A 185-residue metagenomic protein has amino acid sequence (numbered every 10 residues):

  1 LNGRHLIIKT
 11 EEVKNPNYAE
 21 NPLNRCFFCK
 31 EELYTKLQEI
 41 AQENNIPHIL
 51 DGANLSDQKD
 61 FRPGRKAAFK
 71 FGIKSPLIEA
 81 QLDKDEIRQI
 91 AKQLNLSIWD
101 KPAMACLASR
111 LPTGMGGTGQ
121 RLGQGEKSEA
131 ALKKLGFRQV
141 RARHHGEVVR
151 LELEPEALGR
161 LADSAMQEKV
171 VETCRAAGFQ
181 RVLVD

Functional and structural regions predicted by a protein language model:
L1-Q93, K133-K134, V149, A165-Q180 (+1 more regions): ATP-dependent adenylation/nucleotidyltransferase module used to activate substrates
P22-N24, E156-G159: Short glycine-enriched, charge-decorated loop/helix-capping segments at active-site entrances that position
Y34, T118-G125, D163, Q167: Generic alpha-helical secondary structure
A53-D57, L111, A157: Glycine-rich beta-alpha junction loops
I78-L132, R138-V140: Mid-to-C-terminal catalytic subdomains of enzymes that bind/position adenosyl phosphate moieties or nucleic-acid
R138-H145, D185: C-terminal boundary motif of the adenylate-forming
V140, G159-K169: C-terminal, charge/polar-rich interaction regions
H144-P155: Short, aliphatic-rich beta-strand segments
